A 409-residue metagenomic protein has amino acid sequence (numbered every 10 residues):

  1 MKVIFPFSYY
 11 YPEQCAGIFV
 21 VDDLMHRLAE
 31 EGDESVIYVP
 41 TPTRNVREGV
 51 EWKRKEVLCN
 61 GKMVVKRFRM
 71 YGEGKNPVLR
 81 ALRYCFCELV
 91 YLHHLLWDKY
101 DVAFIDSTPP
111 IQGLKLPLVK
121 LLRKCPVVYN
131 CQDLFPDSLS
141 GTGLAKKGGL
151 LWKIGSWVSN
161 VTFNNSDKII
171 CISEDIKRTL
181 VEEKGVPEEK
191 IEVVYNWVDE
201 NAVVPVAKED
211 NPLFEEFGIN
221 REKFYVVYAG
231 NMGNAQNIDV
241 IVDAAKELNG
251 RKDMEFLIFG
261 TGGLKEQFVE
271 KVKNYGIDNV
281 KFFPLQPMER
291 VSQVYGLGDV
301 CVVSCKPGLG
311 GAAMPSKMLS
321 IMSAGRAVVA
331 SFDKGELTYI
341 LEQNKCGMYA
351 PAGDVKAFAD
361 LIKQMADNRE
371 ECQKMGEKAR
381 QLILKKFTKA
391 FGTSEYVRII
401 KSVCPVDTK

Functional and structural regions predicted by a protein language model:
M1-L58, L248, T408-K409: N-terminal subdomain of nucleotide-sugar transferases
L92-H93, L114, L118-L122, G149-C171: Membrane-proximal helix-turn-helix segments that form the acceptor-binding/catalytic region of lipid-linked
D175, V194-W197: Carbohydrate-associated surface elements
V181-E182, E189-K190, V198-E215, N237 (+1 more regions): Acidic anion/phosphate-binding donor-loop and adjacent secondary structure in glycosyltransferase catalytic cores
N220-Q236, V242-A245, L257: Conserved donor-binding/catalytic core segment of Leloir-type glycosyltransferases
Q236, P287-V294, C301-M322, V329-Y339: Nucleotide-sugar-dependent
K252-D253, F259-G260, E266-S292: Nucleotide-activated donor-binding/catalytic signature segment of Leloir-type glycosyltransferases, i.e., the conserved
A357, Q364, E371-K385, R398: A short, well-ordered alpha-helix in the C-terminal region of glycosyltransferases
